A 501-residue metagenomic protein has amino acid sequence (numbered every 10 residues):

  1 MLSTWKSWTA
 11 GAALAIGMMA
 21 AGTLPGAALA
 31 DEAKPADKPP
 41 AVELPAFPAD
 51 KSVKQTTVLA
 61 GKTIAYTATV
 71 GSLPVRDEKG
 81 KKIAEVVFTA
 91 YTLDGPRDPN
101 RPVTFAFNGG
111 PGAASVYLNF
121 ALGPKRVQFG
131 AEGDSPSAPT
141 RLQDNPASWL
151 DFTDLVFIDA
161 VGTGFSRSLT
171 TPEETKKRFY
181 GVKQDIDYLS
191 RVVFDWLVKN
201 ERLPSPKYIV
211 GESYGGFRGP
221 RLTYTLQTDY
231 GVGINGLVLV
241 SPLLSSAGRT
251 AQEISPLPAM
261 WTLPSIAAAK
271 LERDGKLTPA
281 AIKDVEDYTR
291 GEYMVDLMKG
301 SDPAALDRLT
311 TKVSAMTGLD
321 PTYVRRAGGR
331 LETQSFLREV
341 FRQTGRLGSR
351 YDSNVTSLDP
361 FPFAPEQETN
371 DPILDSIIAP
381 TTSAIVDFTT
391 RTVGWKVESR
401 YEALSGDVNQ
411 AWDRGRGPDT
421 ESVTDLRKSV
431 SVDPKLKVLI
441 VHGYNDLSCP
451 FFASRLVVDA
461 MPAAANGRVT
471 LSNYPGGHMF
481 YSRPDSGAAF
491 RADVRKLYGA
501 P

Functional and structural regions predicted by a protein language model:
D31-P39, G80-R178, D459: N-terminal cap/lid subdomain of alpha/beta-hydrolase-fold enzymes
K125-F129, Q227-A315: A catalytic-pocket lid/entrance helix-loop region that shapes and gates access to the active site across common
L150, A160, R178-L197: Alpha/beta-hydrolase active-site loop
R202-Y214: Alpha/beta-hydrolase fold nucleophile elbow
G211-Y224: Glycine-rich nucleophile elbow surrounding the catalytic serine of serine-hydrolase chemistry
P303-S448: Alpha/beta-hydrolase fold catalytic core
L436, P450-A460: Short alpha-helix in the alpha/beta-hydrolase fold that links the catalytic acid
G477-S486: Catalytic histidine-centered segment of alpha/beta-hydrolase-like enzymes
